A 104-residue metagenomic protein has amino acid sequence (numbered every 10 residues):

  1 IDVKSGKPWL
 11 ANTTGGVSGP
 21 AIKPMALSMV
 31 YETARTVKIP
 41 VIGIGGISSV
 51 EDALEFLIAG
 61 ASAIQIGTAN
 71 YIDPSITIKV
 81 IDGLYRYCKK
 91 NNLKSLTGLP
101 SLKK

Functional and structural regions predicted by a protein language model:
I1-I39: Glycine/Thr-rich beta-alpha phosphate-binding loop at enzyme active sites
S18-I22, I42-G46, A69: Glycine- and other small-residue-rich loops at beta-strand/loop junctions that grip anionic moieties
K23, D82-K104: Extended, intrinsically disordered, low-complexity segments
A26-M29, I76, V80-L84: A general structural detector for well-ordered alpha-helical segments in enzyme core domains, enriched
V37-V41, A61-S62: Short, well-ordered coil/turn segments that N-cap beta-strands
G46-I47, E51-V80: Glycine-rich phosphate-binding active-site loops on the catalytic face of alpha/beta enzymes
